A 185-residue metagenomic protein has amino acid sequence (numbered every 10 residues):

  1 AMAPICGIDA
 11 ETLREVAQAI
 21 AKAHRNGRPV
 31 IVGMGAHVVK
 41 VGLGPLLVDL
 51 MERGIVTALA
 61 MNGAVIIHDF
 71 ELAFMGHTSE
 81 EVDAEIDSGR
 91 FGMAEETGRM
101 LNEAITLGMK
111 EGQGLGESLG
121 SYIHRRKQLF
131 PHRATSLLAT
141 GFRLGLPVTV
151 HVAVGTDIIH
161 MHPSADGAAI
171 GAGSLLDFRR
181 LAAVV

Functional and structural regions predicted by a protein language model:
A1-K110, E117-V185: Metallocofactor- and cofactor-centric catalytic cores in central/energy metabolism, strongly enriched
